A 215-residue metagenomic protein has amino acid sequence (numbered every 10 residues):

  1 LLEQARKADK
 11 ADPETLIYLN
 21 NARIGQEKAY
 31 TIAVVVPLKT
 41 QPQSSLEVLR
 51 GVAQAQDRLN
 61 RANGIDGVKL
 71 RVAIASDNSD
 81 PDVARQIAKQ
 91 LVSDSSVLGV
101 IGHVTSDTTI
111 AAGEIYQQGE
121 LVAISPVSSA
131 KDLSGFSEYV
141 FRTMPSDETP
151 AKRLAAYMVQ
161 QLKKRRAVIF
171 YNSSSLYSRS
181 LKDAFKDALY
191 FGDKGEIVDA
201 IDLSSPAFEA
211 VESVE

Functional and structural regions predicted by a protein language model:
D9-K28, Q43-E47, I65-D132, T143: Beta-alpha junction/loop-to-helix N-cap segments that form part of ligand/metal-binding clefts
Q26-G51, Q56, A167-N172: Short beta-strand segments enriched in small/hydrophobic residues
R61-N78, S137-V140, L189-A207: Short beta-strand elements in bilobed, periplasmic/extracellular small-molecule ligand-binding domains
V97-I201: Extracytoplasmic ligand/sensor domains, especially the bilobed periplasmic-binding protein
E209-E215: Short amphipathic alpha-helix with an adjacent loop that forms part of the alpha/beta core around
